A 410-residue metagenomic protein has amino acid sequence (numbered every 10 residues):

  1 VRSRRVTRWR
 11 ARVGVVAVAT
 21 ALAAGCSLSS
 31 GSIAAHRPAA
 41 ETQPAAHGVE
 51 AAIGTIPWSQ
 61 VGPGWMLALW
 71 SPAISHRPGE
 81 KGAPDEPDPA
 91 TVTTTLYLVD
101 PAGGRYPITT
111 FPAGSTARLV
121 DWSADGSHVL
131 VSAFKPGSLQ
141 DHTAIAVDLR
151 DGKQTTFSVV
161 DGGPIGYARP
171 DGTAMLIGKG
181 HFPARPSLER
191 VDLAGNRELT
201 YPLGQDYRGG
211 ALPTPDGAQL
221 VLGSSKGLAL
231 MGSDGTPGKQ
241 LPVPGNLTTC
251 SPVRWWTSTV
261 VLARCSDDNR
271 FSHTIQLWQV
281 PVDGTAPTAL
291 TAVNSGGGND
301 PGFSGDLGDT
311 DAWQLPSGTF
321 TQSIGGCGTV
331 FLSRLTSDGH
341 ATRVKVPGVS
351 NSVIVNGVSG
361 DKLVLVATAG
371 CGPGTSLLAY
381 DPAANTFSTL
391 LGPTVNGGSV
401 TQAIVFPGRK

Functional and structural regions predicted by a protein language model:
V1-A24: Sec-dependent bacterial lipoprotein signal peptides
V1-W9, A40-P44, F406-K410: Actinobacteria-biased recognition of intrinsically disordered, low-complexity terminal regions
A23-A51: C-terminal region of N-terminal signal peptides and the immediate post-cleavage residues of exported proteins
P44-A51, G82-F111, K135-V159, H181-P202 (+4 more regions): Surface-exposed loop/turn elements that mediate protein-protein interactions on large endomembrane-trafficking
A52-P57, G114-A124, V159-P170, Q205-P213 (+4 more regions): Repeated scaffold domains used in trafficking and secretory/extracellular systems, primarily beta-propellers
V61-A90, F134-L139, K179-H181, S266-H273 (+2 more regions): Short, conserved, GDST-rich strand-edge loop motifs in beta-rich repeat architectures
M66, V129, A174-M175, G217-L220 (+3 more regions): Hydrophobic beta-strand positions that form the internal "hydrophobic ladder" of WD40/Gbeta-like beta-propeller blades
P202-C327: Acidic, serine/threonine- and glycine-rich low-complexity intrinsically disordered segments that serve as flexible
